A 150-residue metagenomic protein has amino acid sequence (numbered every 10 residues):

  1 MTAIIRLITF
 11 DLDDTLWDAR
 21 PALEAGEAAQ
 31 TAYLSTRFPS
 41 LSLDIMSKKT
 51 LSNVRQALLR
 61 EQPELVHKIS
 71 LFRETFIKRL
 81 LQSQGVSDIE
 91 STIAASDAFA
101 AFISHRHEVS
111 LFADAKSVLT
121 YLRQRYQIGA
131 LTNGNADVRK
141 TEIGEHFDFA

Functional and structural regions predicted by a protein language model:
M1-S52: Active-site neighborhood of HAD-like aspartate-dependent phosphohydrolases
T15-D18, L65-I69, H107: Conserved aromatic-histidine-acidic binding/catalytic patches
L23, I69, R73, A115: Hydrophobic (often cysteine-bearing) scaffold residues that line and stabilize catalytic clefts of nucleotide/cofactor
A25, A29-A32, R79, S83 (+3 more regions): Residue-level signal for well-ordered alpha-helical scaffold segments within enzymatic catalytic domains
G26-L34, T50-R55, R73, I77 (+3 more regions): Hydrophobic alpha-helical core bundles mediating ligand binding, dimerization, or RNAP-core interactions
L34-P39, L81-G85, A130: Secondary-structure transition/hinge residues
N53-A100: A metal-dependent, Asp-based hydrolase signature
I93-E108, A115-A150: Substrate-recognition element of Asp-dependent hydrolases with the DxDx(T/V) motif
